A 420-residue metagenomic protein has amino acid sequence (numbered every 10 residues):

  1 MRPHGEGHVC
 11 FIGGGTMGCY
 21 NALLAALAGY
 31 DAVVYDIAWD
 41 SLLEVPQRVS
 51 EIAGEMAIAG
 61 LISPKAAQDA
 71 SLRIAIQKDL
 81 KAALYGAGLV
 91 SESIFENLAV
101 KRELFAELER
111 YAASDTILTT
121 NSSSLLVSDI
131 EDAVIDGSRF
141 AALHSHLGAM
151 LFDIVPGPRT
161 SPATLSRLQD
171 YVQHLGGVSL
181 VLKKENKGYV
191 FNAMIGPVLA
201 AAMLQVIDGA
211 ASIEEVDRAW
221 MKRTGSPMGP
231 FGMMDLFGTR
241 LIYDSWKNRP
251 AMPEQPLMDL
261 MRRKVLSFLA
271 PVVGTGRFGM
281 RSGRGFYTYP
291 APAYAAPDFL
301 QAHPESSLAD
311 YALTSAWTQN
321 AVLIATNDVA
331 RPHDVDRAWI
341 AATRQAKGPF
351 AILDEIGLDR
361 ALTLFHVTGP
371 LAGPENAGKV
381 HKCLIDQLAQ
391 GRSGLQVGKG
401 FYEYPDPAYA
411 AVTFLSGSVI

Functional and structural regions predicted by a protein language model:
M1-I420: N-terminal glycine-rich phosphate-binding loop for ADP-containing cofactors
